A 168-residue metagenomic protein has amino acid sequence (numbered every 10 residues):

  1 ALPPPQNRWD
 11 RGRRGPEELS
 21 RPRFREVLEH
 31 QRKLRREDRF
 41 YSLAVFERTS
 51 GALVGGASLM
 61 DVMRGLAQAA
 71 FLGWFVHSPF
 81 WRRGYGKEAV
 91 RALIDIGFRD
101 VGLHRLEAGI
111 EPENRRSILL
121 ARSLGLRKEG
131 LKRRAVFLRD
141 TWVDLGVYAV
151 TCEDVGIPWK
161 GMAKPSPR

Functional and structural regions predicted by a protein language model:
A1-P79, I96, W142-R168: GNAT-family acyltransferases
P3-Q6, V101, L124-G125: Structural motif
A57, L72, L106-A108, R122 (+2 more regions): A structural signal for short, well-ordered beta-strand segments
L66, G102-H104: Short, structured loop/turn "capping" segments at alpha-beta junctions
F75-V76, R82-R99, R115-S123: Conserved acetyl-CoA-binding loop-helix of GNAT-fold acetyltransferases
E107-G109, R127-V143: Conserved catalytic-core motifs of GNAT/GCN5-like acyltransferases
P112: Catalytic-loop Lys-Pro-X-Asn motif of eukaryotic-like protein kinases
